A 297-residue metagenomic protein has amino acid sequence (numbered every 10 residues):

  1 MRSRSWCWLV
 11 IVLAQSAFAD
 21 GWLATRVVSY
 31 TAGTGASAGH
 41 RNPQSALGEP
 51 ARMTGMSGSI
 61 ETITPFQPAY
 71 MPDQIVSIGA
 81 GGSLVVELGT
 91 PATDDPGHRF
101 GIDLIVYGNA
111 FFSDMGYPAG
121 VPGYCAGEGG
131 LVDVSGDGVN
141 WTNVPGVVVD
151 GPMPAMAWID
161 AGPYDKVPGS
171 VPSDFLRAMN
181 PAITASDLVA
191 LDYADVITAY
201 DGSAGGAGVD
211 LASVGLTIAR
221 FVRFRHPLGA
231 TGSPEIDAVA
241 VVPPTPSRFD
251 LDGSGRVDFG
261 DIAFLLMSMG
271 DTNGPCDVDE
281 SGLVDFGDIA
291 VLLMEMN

Functional and structural regions predicted by a protein language model:
M1-W8: Bacterial N-terminal signal peptides that target proteins for export
L9, Q15-G35, P246-V257, M267: Boundary/junction segments of secreted and surface-exposed precursor proteins
D20-G130, G146-T245: A domain-level signal for the mature, folded cores of soluble proteins
G138-P145: Surface-exposed loop/edge segments in extracytoplasmic proteins
T245-N297: Cellulosome-associated attachment modules in secreted, modular CAZymes
